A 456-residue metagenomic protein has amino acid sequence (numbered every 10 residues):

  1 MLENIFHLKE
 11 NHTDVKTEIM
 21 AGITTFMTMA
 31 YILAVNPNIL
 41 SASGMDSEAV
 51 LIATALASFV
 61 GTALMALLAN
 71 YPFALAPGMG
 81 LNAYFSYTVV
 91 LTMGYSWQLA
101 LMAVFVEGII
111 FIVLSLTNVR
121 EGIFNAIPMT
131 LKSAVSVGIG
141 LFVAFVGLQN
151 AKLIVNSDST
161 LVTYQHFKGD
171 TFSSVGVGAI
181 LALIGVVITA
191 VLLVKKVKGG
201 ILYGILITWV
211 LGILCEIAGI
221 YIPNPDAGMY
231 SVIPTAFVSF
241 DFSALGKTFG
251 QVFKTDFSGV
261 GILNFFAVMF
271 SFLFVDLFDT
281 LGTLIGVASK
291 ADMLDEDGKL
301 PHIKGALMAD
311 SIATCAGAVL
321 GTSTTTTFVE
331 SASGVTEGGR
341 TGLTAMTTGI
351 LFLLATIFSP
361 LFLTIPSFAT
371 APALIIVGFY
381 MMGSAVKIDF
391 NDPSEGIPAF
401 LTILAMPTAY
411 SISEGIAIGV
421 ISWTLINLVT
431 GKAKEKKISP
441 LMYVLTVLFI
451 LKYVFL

Functional and structural regions predicted by a protein language model:
M1-A49, Q165-K168, I205, W209-I303 (+1 more regions): Helix-loop-helix hairpins and the membrane-proximal interhelical loops of multi-pass alpha-helical transport proteins
L2-N36, A57, G78-Y87, L91-I139 (+1 more regions): Helix-loop-helix junctions within the multi-pass membrane cores of secondary transporters/permeases
H12, K16, I184, F266-F270 (+3 more regions): Alpha-helical membrane-protein architecture signal
I19, I39, I123, G199 (+3 more regions): Residue-level signature of catalytic and energy-coupling elements of molecular machines, predominantly ATP/GTP-dependent
I23-A30, A63, L67, A144 (+4 more regions): Hydrophobic/aromatic residues within the transmembrane alpha-helices of Major Facilitator Superfamily
G44-A63: Loop-to-helix transition at the N-terminal end of transmembrane alpha-helices
S58-M79, I110: Juxtamembrane transmembrane-helix boundary signature
M93-V210, M346-L456: Membrane-embedded alpha-helical modules
